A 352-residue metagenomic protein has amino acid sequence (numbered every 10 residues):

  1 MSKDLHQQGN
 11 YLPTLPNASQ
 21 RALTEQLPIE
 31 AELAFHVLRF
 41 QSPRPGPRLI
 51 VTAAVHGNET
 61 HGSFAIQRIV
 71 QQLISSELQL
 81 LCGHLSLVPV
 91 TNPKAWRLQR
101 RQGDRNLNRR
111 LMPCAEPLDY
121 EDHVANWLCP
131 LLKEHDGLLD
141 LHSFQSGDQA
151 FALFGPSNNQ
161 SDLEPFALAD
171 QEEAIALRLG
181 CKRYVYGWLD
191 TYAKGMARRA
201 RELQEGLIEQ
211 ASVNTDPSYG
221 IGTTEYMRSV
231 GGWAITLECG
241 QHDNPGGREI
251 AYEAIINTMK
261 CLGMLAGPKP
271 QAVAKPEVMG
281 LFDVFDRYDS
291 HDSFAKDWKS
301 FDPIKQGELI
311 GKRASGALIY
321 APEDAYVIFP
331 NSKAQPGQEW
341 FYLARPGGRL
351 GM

Functional and structural regions predicted by a protein language model:
M1-M352: Structured catalytic-domain cores with a bias toward divalent-metal coordination
